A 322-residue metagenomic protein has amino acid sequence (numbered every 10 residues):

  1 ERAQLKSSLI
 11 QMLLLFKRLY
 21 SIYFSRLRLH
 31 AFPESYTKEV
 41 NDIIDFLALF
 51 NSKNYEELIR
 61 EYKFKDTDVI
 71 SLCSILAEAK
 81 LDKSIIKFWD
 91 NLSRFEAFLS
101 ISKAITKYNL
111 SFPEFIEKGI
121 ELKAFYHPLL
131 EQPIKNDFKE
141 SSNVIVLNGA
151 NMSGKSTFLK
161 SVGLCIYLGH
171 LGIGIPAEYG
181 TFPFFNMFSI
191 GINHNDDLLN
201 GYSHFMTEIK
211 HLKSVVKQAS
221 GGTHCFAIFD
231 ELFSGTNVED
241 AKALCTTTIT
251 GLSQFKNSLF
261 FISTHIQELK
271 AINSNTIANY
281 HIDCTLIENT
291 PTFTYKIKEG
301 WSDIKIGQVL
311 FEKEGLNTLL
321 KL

Functional and structural regions predicted by a protein language model:
E1-M152, F158-L159, G163-M187, K210-H211: Alpha-helical coupling/stalk and coiled-coil linker elements that connect catalytic or binding modules and transmit
I101-L322: ATPase nucleotide-binding head domains, primarily ABC-like/P-loop NTPase cores
